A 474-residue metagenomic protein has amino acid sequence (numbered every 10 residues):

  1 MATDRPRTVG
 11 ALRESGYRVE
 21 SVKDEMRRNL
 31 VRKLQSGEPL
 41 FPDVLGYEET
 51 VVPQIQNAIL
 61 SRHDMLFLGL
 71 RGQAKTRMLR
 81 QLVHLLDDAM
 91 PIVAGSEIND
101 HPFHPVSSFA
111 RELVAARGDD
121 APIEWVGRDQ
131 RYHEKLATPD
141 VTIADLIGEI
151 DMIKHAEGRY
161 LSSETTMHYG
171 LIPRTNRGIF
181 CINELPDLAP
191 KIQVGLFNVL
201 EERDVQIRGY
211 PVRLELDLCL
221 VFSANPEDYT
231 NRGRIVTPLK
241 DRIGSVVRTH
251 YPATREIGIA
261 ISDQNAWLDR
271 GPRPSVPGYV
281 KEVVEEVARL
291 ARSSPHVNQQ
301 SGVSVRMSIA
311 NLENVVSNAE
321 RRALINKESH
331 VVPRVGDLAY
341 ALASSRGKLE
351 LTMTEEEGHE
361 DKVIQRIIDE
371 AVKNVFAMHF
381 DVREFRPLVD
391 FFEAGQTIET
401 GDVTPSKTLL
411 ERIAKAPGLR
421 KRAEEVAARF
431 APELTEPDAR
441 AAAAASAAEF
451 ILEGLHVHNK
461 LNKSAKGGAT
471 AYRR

Functional and structural regions predicted by a protein language model:
P6, G16-N29, T230-R234, K240-S301 (+3 more regions): Conserved C-terminal "switch" segment of AAA+ ATPases
R13-S21, R32-V51: Dynamic helix-loop-helix/coil hinge segments at AAA+ ATPase domain boundaries and subdomain interfaces
Y47-E48, Q56-R62, L70-R71, I172-T175 (+1 more regions): Phosphate-binding P-loop
M65-G69, F180-C181: Short hydrophobic/aromatic beta-strand immediately N-terminal to the Walker A/P-loop
A74-K75: Conserved glycine(s) of the Walker
M78, L82: Hydrophobic positions on the alpha1 helix immediately C-terminal to the Walker A/P-loop
L86-E124, D129-L171, N176-P272, N314-N326: Canonical AAA+ ATPase core
Q300, E320-R474: C-terminal engagement/docking regions of AAA+ P-loop ATPases
